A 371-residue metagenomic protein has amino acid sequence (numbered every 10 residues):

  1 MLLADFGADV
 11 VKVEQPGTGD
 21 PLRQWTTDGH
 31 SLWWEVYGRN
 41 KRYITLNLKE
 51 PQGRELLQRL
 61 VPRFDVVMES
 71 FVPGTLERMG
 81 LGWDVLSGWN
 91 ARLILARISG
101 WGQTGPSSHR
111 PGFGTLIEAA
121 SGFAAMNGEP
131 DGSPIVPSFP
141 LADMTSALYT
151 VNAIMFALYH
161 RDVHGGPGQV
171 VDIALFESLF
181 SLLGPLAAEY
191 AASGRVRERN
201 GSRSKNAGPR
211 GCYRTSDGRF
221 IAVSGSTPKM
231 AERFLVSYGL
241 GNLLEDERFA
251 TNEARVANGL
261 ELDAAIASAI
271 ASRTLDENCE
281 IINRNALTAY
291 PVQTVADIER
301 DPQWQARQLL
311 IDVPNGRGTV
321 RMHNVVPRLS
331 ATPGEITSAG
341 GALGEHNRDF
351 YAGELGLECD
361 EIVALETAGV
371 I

Functional and structural regions predicted by a protein language model:
M1-H164, R199, A342, R348-I371: N-terminal helix-loop segment corresponding to the beta1-alpha1 unit of nucleotide/adenylate-binding folds
G17, W101-G102, L175-F180, D217-R219 (+2 more regions): Glycine-rich beta-alpha junction loops
R23-W25, Y190-R197, D301-P314: Short, surface-exposed loop/helix-turn segments at secondary-structure junctions that function as lids/hinges flanking
I135-T145, G166-G168, N200-S204, G208-R210 (+3 more regions): A short glycine-threonine-serine/GTX helix/turn-capping micro-motif
A147-P167, S181-S193, L235-N242: Oxidoreductase and adenylate-handling cofactor-binding alpha/beta cores
P209-N285, A289: Aromatic-enriched alpha-helical interface/lid elements that frame and gate functional surfaces
N283-R307: Conserved PLP cofactor-binding pocket of PLP-dependent enzymes
N315-V363: Flexible, small-/acidic-enriched active-site or ligand-binding loops
